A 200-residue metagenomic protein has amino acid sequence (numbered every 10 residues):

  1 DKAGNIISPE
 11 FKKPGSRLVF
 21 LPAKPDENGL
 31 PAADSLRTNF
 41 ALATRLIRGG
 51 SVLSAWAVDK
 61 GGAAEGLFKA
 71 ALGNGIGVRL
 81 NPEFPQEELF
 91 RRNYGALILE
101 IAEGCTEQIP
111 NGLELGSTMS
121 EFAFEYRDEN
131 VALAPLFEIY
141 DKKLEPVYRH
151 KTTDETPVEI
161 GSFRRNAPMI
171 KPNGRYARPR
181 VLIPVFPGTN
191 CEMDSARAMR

Functional and structural regions predicted by a protein language model:
D1-N93, A102-R180, V185-E192, R197-A198: Intein/HINT protein-splicing elements and their conserved insertion hotspots or analogous self-processing inserts
L99: Catalytic core of tubulin tyrosine ligase-like
